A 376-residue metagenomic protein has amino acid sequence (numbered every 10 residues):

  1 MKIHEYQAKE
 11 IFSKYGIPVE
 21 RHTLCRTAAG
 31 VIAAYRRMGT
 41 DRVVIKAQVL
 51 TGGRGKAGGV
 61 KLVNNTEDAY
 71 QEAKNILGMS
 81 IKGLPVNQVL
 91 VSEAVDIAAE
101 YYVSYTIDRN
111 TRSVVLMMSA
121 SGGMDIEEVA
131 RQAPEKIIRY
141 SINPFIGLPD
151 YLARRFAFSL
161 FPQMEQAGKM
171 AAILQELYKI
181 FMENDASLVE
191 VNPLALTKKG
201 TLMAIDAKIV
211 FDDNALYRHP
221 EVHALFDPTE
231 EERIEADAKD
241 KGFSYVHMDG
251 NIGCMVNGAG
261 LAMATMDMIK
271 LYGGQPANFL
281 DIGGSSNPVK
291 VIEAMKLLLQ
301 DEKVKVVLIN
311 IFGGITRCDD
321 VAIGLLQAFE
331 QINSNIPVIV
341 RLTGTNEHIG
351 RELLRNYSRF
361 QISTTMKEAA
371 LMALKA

Functional and structural regions predicted by a protein language model:
M1-E190, A195-I309, V321, E330 (+1 more regions): ATP-dependent carboxylate/acyl-activation modules
I311, N335-G344: Short internal beta-strands
I315-V338: Amphipathic alpha-helical interaction surfaces in cytosolic regulatory modules
